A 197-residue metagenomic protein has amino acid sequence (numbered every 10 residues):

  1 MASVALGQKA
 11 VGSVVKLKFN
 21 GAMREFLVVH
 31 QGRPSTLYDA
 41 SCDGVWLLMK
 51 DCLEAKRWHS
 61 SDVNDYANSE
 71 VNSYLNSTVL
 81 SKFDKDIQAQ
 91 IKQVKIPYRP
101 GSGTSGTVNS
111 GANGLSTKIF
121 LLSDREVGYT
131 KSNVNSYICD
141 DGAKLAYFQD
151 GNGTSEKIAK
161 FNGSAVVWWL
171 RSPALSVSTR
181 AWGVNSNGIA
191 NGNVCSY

Functional and structural regions predicted by a protein language model:
M1-Y197: Collagenous Gly-X-Y triple-helix signature in extracellular proteins
